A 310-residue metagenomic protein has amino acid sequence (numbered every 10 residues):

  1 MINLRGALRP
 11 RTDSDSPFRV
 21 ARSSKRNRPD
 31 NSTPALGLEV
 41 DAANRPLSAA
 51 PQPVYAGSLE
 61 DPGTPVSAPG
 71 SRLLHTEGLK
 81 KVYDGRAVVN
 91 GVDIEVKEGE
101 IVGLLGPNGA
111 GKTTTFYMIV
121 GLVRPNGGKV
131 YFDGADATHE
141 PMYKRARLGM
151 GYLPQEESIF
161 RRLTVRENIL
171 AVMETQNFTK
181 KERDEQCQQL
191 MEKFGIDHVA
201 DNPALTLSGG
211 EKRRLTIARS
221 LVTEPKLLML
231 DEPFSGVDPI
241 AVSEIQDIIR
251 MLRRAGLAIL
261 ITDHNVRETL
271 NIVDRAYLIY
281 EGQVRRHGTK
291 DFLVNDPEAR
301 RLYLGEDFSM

Functional and structural regions predicted by a protein language model:
L105-P107: The feature captures the beta-strand-to-loop junction immediately N-terminal to the Walker
V120: Helix-to-loop junction immediately C-terminal to a conserved catalytic motif
G128-A135, L148, Q186: Conserved ABC transporter NBD signature motif
L170, K181-V199, D247-R250: Conserved ABC ATPase "signature" region
P203-L207, E211: Conserved ABC ATPase signature
E224: Conserved catalytic motifs of ABC-family nucleotide-binding domains
L228-E232: Catalytic Walker B motif of ABC-type/P-loop ATPase nucleotide-binding domains
